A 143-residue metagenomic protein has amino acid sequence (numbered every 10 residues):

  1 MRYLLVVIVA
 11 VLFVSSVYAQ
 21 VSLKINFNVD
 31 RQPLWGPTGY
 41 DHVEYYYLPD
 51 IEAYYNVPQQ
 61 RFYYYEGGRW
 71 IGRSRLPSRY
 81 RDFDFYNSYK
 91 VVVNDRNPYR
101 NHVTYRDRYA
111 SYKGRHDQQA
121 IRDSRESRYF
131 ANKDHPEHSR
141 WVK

Functional and structural regions predicted by a protein language model:
M1-Q20, K143: Classical secretory targeting signals
V21-K143: Low-complexity segments
